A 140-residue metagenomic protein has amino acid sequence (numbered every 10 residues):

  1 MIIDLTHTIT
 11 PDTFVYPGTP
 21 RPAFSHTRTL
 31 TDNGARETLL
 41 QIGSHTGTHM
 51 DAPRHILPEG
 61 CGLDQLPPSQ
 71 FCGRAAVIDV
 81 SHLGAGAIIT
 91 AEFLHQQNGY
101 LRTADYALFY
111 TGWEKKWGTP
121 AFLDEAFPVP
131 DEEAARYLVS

Functional and structural regions predicted by a protein language model:
M1-S140: Active-/binding-site microenvironments in catalytic and ligand-binding cores
